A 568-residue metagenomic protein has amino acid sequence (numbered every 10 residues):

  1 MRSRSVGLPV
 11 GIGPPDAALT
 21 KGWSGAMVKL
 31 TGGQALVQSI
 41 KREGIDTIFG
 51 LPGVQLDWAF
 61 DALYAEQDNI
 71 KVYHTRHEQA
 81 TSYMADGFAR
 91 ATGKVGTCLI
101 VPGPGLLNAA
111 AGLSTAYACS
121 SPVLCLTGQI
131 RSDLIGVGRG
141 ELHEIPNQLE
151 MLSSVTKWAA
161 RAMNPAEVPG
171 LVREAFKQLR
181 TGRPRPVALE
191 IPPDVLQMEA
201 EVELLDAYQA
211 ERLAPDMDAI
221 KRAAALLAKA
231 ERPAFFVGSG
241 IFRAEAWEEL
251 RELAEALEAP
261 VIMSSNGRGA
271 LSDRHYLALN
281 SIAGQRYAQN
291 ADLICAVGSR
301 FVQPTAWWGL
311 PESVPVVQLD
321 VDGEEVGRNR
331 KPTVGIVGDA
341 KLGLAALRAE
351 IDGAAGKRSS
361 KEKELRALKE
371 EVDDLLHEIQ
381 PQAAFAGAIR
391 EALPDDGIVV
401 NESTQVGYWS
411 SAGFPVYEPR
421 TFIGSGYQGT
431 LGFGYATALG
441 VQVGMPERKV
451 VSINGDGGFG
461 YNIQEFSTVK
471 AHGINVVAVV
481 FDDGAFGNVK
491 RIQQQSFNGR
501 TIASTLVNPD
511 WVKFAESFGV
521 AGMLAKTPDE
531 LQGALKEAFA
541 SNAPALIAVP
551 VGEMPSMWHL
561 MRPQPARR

Functional and structural regions predicted by a protein language model:
M1, G7-G11, A291-L293, T305 (+1 more regions): A generic structured-segment signal
M1-A26: N-terminal amphipathic/basic-hydrophobic helices that include classical n-h-c signal peptides and signal-anchor
K21-G353, A392-D395, N475-A478, Q495 (+4 more regions): N-terminal alpha/beta PP-like core and its mobile active-site loop of ThDP/TPP-dependent enzymes
M27, A166, V202, A225 (+4 more regions): Phosphate/pyrophosphate-binding active-site segments
G33-V37, K41, I45, V54 (+2 more regions): Active-site diphosphate/adenylate-binding microenvironment
L134, G138-H143, L250, A288-A291 (+3 more regions): Thiamine diphosphate
E190-D194, G238-G240, E402-Q405, V549-M554: Short, well-ordered beta-to-alpha junction loops that form the rim of enzyme active sites and present histidine/acidic
